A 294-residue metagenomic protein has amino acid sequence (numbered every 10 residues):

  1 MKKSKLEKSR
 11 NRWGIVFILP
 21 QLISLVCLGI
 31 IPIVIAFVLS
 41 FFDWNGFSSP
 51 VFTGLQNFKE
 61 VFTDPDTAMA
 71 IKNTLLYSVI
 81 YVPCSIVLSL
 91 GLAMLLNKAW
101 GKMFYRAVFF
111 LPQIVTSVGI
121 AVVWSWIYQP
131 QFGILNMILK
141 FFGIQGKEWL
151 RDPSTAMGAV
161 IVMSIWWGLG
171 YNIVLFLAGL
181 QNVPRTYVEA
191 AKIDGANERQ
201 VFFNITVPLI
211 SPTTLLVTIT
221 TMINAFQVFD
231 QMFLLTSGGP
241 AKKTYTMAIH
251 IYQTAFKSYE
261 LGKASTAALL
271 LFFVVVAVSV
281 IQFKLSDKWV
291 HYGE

Functional and structural regions predicted by a protein language model:
M1-K2: N-terminal hydrophobic targeting signals that begin at the initiator methionine
K5-E294: A structural signal for multi-pass alpha-helical bundles of membrane permease subunits that mediate small-molecule
